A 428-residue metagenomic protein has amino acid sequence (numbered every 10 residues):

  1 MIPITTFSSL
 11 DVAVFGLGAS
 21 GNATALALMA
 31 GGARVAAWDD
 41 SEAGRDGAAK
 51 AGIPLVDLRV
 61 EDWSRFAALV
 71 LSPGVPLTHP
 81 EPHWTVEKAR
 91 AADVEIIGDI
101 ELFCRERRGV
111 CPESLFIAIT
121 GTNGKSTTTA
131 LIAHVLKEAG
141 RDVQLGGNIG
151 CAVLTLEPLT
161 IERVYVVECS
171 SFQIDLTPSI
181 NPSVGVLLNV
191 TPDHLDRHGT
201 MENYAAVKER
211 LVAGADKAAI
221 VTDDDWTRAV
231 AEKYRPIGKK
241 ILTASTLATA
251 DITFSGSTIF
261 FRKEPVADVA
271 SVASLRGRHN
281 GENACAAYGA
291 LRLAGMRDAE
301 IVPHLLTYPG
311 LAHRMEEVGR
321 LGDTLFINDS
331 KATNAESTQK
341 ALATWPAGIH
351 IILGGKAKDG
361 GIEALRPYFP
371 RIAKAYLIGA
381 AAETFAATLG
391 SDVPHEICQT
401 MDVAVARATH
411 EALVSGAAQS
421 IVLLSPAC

Functional and structural regions predicted by a protein language model:
M1-G98, L102: N-terminal leader/targeting and accessory segments in enzymes
P3-D11, A23-G31, D268-I372, F385-A387: Nucleotide phosphate-binding/pyrophosphate-handling subdomain across enzymes that bind or process nucleotide phosphates
L28, L69, I119, N148 (+10 more regions): Residue-level signal for inorganic ion chemistry
M29, S64, P73, L77-T222 (+2 more regions): Phosphate-binding loop of NTP-binding sites
R34-D40, A218-D223, I352-L353, I372-A381: Short internal beta-strands
D39, G98-L102, Q144, A219-T222 (+4 more regions): Beta-strand->loop->alpha-helix junctions that form or flank phosphate-binding loops in nucleotide-handling enzymes
D39-G44, L58-V60, E101, G150-C151 (+4 more regions): Short, polar loop motifs at secondary-structure junctions
E363-I421: C-terminal helical cap/extension that packs against the catalytic core of soluble nucleotide-cofactor enzymes
